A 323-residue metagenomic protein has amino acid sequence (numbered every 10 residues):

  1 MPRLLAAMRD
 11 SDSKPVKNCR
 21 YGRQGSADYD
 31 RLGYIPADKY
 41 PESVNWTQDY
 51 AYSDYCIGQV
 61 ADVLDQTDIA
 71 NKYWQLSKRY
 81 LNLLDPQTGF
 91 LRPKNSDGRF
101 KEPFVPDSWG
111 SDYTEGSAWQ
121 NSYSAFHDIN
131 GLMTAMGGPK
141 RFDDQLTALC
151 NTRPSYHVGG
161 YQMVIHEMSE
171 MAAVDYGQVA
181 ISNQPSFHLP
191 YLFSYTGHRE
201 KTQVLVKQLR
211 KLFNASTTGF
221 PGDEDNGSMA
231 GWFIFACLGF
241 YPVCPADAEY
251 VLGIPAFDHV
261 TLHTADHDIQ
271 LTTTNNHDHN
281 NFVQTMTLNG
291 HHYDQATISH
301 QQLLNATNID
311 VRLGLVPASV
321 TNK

Functional and structural regions predicted by a protein language model:
M1-K78, N82-A256, V260-Q270, Q301: Active-site core of glycosidic bond-cleaving carbohydrate-active enzymes
T67, E200, C244, V251-K323: Beta-rich accessory regions
